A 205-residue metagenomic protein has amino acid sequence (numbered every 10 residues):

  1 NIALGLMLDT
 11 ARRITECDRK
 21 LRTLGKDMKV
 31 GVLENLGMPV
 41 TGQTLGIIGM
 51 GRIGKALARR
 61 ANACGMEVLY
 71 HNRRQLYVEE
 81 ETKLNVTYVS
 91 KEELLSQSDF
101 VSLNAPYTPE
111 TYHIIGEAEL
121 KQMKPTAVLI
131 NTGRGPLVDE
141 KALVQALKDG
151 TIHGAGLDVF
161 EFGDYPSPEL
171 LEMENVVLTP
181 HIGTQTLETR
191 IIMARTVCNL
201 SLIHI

Functional and structural regions predicted by a protein language model:
N1-T44, A56, V78: Phosphate-binding beta-alpha-beta segment of Rossmann-like dinucleotide-binding domains, i.e., the NAD(P)
M50-G51: Glycine-rich Rossmann-fold phosphate-binding loop(s) that bind the pyrophosphate of adenine dinucleotide cofactors
A58, N62, L147: Gly/Ala-rich phosphate-binding loop of Rossmann-like dinucleotide-binding domains, activating on the conserved
A63-E81: NAD(P)-binding Rossmann-fold cofactor-contacting core
Q75-E169: Rossmann-like adenosine-cofactor binding region
T186-T196: A conserved FAD-binding loop/helix module that cradles the flavin
I203-I205: Conserved small/polar residues in nucleotide/adenosyl-binding loops
